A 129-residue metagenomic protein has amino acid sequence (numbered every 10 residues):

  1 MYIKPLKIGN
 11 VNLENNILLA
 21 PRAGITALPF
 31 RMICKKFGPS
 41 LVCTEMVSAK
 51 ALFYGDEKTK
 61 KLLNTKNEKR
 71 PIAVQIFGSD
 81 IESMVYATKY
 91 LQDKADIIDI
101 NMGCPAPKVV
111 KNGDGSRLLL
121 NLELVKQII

Functional and structural regions predicted by a protein language model:
M1-I129: Flavin-dependent oxidoreductase catalytic cores
